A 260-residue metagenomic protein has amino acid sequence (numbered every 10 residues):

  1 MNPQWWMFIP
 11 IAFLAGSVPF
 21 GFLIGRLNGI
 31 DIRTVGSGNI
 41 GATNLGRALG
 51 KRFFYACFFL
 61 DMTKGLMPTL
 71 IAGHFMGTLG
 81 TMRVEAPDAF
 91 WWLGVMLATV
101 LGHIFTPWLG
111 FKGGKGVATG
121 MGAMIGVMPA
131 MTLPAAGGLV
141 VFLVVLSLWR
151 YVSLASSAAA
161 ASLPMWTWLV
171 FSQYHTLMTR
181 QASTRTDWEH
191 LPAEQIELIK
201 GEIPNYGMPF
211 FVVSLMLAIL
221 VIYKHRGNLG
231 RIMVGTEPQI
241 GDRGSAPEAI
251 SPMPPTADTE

Functional and structural regions predicted by a protein language model:
M1-N28: N-terminal signal-anchor transmembrane alpha helix
F13-A15, F22, A56, V100-F111 (+1 more regions): Transmembrane alpha-helix interface/packing and boundary motifs in multi-pass membrane proteins, characterized by
F22-F54, G113, G230-E260: Cytosolic, membrane-interface loops and tails of multi-pass inner-membrane proteins
D31-A42, P107-M121, Y151-S162: Short, non-helical or kinked segments that cap or interrupt transmembrane helices
G46-K51, A72-M76, A98, V117-W149 (+1 more regions): Interfacial segments of multi-pass membrane proteins
R47-G73: Multi-pass membrane catalytic core of lipid/isoprenoid biosynthesis enzymes
R83, S172-P204: Membrane-interfacial helical/loop segments at transmembrane boundaries in membrane proteins
L133-G138, V152-A160, I203-S214: Loop-to-transmembrane alpha-helix initiation sites
